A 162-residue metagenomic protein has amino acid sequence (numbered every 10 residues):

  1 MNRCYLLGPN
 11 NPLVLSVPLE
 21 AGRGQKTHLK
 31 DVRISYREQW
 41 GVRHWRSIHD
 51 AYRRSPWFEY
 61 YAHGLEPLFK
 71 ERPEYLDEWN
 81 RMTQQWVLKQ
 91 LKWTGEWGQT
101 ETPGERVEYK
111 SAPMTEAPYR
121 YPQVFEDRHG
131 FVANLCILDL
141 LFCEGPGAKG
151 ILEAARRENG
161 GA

Functional and structural regions predicted by a protein language model:
M1-A162: Residues lining hydrophobic/aromatic ligand-binding pockets adjacent to catalytic sites
